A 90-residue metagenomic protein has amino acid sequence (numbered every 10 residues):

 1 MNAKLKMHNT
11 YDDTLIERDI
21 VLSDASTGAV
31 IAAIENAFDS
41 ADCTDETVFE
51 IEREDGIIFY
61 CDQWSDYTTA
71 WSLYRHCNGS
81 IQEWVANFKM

Functional and structural regions predicted by a protein language model:
M1-N2, N87-M90: Short intrinsically disordered terminal tails
M1-T14: Short aromatic-glycine-(Arg/Gly/Cys) micro-motifs in beta-strand/loop hairpins
A3-L5, I20, W71: Intrinsic-disorder/low-complexity peptide segments enriched for small residues
H8-T10, V21, E54-G56: Short amphipathic alpha-helical "recognition" segments used for binding
T14-A25: A short, exposed loop/beta-hairpin motif centered on an aromatic-Gly-Thr core
A25-V85: Acidic, low-complexity, intrinsically disordered interaction modules
